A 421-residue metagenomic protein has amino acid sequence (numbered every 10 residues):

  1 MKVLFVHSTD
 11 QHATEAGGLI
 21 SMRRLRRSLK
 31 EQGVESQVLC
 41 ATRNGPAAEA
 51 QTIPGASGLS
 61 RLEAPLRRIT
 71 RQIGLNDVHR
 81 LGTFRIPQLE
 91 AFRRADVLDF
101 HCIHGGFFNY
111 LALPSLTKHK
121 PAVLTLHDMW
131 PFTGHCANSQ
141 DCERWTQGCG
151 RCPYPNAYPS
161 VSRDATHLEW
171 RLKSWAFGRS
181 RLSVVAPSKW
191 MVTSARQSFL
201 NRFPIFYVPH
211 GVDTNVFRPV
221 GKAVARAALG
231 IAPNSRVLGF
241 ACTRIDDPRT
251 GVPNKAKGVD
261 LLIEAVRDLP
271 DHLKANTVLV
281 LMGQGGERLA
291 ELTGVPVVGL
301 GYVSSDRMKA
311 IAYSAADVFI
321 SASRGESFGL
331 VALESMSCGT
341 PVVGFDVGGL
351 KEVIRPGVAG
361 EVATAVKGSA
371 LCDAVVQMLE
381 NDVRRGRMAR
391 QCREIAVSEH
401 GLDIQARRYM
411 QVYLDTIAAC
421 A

Functional and structural regions predicted by a protein language model:
M1-T52, T117-H119, L261, V266-D271: N-terminal subdomain of nucleotide-sugar transferases
P131, T146-V224, A228-I231, G239-T243: Donor nucleotide-sugar binding/catalytic pocket of nucleotide-sugar-dependent glycosyltransferases
A232-K257, I263-V266: Conserved donor-binding/catalytic core segment of Leloir-type glycosyltransferases
L273-V278, G283-A310, A315-V318: Nucleotide-activated donor-binding/catalytic signature segment of Leloir-type glycosyltransferases, i.e., the conserved
R324: Aromatic "clamp/platform" in nucleotide-sugar-dependent glycosyltransferases that forms part of the donor/acceptor
P341-G344, I354: Short hydrophobic beta-strand element within catalytic cores of glycosyltransferases and related nucleotide-activated
P356-G357, E361-G368, Q377-V383: Conserved acidic donor-binding segment of nucleotide-sugar-dependent glycosyltransferases
Q377, R384-E399, Q405-Q411: A short, well-ordered alpha-helix in the C-terminal region of glycosyltransferases
